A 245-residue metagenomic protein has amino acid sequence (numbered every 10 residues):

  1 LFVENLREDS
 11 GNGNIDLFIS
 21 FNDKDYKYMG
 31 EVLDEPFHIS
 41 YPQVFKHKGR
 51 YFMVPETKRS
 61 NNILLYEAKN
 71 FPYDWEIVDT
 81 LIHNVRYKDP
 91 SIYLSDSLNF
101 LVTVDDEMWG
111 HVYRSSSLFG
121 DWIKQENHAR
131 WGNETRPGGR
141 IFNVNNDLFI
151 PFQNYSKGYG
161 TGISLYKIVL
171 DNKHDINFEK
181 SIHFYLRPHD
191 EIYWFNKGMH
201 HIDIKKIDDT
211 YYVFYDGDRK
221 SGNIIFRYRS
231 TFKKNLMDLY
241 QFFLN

Functional and structural regions predicted by a protein language model:
L1-N245: Carbohydrate-active catalytic/glycan-binding domains of CAZyme proteins, especially the secreted or lumenal ectodomains
